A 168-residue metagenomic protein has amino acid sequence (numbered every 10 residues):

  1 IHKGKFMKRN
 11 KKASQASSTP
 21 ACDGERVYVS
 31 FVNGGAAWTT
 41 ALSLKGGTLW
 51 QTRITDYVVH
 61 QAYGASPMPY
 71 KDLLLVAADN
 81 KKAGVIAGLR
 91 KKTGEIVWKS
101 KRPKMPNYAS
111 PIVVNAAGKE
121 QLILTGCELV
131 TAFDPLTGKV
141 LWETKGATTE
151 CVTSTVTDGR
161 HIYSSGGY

Functional and structural regions predicted by a protein language model:
I1-Y168: Noncatalytic, solvent-exposed loop/strand surfaces of beta-propeller-type extracellular/periplasmic domains
